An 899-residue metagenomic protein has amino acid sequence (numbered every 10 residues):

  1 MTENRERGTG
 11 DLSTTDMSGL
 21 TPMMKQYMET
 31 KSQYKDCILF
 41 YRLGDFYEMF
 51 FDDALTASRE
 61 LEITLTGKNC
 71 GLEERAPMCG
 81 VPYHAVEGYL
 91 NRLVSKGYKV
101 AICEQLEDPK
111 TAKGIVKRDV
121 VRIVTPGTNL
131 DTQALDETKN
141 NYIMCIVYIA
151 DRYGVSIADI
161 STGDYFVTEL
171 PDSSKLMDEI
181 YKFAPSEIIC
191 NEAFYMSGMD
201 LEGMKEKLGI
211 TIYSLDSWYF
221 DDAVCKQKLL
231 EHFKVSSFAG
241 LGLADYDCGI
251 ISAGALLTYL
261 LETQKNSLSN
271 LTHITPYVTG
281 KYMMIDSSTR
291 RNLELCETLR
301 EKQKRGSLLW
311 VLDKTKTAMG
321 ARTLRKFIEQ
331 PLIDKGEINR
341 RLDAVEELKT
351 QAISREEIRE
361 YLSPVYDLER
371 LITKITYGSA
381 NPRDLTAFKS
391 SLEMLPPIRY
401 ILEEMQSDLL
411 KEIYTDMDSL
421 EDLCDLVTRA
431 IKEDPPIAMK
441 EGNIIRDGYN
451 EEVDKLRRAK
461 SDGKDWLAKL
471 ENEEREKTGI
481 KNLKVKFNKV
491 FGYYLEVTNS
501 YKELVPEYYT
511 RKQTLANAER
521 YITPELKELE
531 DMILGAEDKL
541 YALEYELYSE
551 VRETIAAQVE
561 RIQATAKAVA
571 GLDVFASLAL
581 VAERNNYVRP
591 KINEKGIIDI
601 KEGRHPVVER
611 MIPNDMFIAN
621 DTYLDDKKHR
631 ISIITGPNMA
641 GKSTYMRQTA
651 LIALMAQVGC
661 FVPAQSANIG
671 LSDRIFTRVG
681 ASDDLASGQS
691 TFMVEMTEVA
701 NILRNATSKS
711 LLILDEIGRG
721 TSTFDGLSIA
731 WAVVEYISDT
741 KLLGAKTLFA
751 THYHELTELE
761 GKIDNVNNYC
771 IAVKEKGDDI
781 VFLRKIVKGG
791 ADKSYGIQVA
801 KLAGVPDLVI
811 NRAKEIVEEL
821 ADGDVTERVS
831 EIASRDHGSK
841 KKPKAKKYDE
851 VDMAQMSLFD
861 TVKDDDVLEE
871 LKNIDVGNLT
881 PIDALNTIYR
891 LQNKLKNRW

Functional and structural regions predicted by a protein language model:
T2-E347, S363-T376, A380-N472, E818 (+2 more regions): Charged catalytic and DNA/RNA-contacting regions of genome-maintenance and nucleic-acid-processing enzymes
L20-M24, F40, F51, G80-L90 (+33 more regions): Amphipathic alpha-helical transducer elements in NTP-driven molecular machines
M23, I38, A468, R475-N499 (+1 more regions): Extended, charged helical/alpha-beta scaffold domains that provide interaction surfaces
F51-D52, Y246, K316-T317, L324-F327 (+6 more regions): ATPase nucleotide-binding head domains, primarily ABC-like/P-loop NTPase cores
C103, P126-L135, S267, E403-L409 (+6 more regions): Active-site phosphate-binding and catalytic loops of NTP-dependent enzymes
Y377, N381, S391-M394, D447-G448 (+2 more regions): Charged, surface-exposed helical/loop "interaction arms" that form contiguous linear patches used for dimerization
L515, E519-E553: Extended, charged coiled-coil "arm/hinge" scaffolds of SMC/Rad50-like chromosome-maintenance ATPases and other large
S857-W899: C-terminal tails and terminal domains of large nucleic-acid-associated and other macromolecular-machine proteins
